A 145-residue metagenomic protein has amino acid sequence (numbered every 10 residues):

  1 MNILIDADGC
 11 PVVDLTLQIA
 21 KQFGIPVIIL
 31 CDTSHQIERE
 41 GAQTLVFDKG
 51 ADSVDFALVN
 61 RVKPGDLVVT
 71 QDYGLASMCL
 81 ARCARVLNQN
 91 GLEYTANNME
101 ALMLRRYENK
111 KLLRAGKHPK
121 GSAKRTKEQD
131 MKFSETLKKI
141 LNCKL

Functional and structural regions predicted by a protein language model:
N2-L145: Nuclease catalytic cores that cleave nucleic-acid phosphodiester bonds, predominantly acidic two-metal-ion
